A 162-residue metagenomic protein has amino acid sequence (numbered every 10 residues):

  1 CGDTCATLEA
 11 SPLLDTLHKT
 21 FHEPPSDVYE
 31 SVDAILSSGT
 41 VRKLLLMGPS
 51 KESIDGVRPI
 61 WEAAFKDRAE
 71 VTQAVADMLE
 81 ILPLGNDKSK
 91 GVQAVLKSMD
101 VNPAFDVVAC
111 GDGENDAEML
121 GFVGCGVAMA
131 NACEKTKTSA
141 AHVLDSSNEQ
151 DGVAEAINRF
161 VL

Functional and structural regions predicted by a protein language model:
C1-C110, E114, M119: Conserved acidic, metal-coordinating active-site core of Asp-based, Mg2+-dependent phosphoryl-transfer enzymes
S11-D15, V143-D145, R159: Short low-complexity, flexible loop/linker segments enriched in glycine and/or proline with clustered acidic
V28-E30, V143-S147: Short acidic-hydrophobic, aromatic-tinged amphipathic segments that line or gate anion-handling sites
A76, D87, N131-A132, N148: Short beta->alpha linker loops
V92, D106-D145: Acidic, Mg2+-coordinating phosphoryl-transfer loop and its flanking beta/alpha structural elements, shared across
N115, E134, D145-L162: Glycine-rich phosphate-binding/hydrolytic loop that grips phosphoryl groups
